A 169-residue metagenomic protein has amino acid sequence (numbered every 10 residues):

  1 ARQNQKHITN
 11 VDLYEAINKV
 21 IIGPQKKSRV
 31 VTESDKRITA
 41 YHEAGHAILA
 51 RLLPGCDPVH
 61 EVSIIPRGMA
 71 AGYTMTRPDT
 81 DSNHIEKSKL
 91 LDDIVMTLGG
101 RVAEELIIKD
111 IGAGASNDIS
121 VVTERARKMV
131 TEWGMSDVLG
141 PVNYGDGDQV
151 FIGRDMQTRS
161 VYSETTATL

Functional and structural regions predicted by a protein language model:
A1-L13, K19-I38, W133-P141, T158: C-terminal helical "lid" subdomain and adjoining coupling/linker elements of P-loop NTPases
S34-Y41, A47-L169: Soluble catalytic regions of large protease machineries
